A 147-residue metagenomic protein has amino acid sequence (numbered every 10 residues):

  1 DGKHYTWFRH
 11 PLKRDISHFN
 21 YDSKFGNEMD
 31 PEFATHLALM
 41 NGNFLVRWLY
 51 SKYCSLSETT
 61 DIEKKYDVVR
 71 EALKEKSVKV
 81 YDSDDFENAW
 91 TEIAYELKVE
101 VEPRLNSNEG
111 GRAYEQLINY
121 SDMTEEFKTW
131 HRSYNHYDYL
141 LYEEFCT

Functional and structural regions predicted by a protein language model:
D1-F8, L12-N108, Q116-L117, W130: PAPS-dependent sulfotransferase catalytic domain
F19, F145-C146: Long, hydrophobic, amphipathic alpha-helical segments used as structural scaffolds
V99-F145: Extended hydrophobic/aromatic segments used for targeting, binding, or gating
